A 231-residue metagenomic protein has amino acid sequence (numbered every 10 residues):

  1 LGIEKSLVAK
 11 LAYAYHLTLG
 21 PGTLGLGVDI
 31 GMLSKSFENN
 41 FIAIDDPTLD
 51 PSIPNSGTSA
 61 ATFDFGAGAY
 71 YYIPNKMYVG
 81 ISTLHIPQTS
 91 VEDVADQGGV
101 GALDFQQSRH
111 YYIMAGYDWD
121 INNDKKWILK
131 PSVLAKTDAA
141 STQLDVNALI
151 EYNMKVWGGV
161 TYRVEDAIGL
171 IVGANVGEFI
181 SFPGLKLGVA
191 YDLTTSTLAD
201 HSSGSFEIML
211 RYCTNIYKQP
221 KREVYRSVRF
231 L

Functional and structural regions predicted by a protein language model:
L1-L231: Subset of outer-membrane beta-barrel
